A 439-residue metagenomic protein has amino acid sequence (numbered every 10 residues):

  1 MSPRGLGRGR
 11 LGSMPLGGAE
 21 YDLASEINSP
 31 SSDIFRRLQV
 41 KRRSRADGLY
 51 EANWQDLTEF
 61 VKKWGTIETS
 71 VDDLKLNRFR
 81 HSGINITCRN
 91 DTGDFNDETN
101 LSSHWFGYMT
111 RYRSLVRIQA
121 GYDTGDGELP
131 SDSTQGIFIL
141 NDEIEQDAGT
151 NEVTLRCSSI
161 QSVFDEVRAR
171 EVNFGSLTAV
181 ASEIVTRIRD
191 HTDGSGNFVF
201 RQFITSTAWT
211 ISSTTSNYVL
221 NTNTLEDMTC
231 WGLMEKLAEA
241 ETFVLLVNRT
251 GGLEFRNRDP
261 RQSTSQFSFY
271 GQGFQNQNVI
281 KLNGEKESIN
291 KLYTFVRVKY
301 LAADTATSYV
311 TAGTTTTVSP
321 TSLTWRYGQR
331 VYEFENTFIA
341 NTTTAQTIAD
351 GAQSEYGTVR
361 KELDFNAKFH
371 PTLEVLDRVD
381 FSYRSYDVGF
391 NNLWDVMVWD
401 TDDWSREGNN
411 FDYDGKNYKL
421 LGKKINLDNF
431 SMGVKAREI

Functional and structural regions predicted by a protein language model:
S2-G175, T222-T224, W231-T242, S263 (+3 more regions): Assembly/oligomerization scaffold segments
S2-T58, G232-N426: Acidic, small/polar-enriched beta strand-loop surface segments
F60-T66, S114-C157, L246-N248, R378-E438: Short beta-strand and beta-hairpin "edge-sheet" elements
V61, F138, F198-I204, W209 (+2 more regions): Short glycine-aromatic motifs
D147, G194-I211, E239-E254: Short, well-structured beta-strand/strand-turn elements
D165, V185-T224: N-terminal export/assembly leaders
V180-I184, T229-L233: Stable alpha-helical elements in mature extracytoplasmic
